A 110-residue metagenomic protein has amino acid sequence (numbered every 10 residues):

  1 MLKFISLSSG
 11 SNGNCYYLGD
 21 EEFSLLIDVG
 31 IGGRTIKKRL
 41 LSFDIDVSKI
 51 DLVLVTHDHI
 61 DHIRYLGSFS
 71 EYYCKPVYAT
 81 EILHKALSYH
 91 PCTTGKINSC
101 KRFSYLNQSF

Functional and structural regions predicted by a protein language model:
M1-F43: Conserved beta-strand hairpin/beta-sheet module of binuclear metal-dependent hydrolase folds, prominently
G10, G19, F69-E71, C92: A generic structural signal for short, solvent-exposed coil/turn residues that cap or connect secondary-structure
G10-G13, P76, F103: Glycine-centered flexibility motif
C15-Y16, H57-H59, L106-F110: Short, solvent-exposed polar/charged micro-motifs at secondary-structure junctions
L25-D28, A79, F110: Short hydrophobic-aromatic micro-motifs
R34-H84: Active-site metal-binding motif and surrounding structural segment of the metallo-beta-lactamase
E81-F110: Metallo-beta-lactamase
